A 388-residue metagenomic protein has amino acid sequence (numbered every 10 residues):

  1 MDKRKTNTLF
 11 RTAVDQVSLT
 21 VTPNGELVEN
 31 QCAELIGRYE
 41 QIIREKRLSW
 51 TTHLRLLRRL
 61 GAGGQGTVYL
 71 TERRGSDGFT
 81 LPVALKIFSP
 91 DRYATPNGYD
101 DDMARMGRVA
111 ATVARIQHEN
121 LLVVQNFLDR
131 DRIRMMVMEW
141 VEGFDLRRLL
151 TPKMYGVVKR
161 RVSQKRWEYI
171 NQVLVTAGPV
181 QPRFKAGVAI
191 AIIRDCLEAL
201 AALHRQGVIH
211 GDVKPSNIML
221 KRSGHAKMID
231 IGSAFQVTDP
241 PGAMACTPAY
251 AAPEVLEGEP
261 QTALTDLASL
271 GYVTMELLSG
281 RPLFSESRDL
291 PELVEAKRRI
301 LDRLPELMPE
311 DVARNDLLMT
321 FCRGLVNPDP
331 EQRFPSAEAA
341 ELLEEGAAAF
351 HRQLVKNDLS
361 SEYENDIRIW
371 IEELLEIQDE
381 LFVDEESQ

Functional and structural regions predicted by a protein language model:
P96-R115: AlphaC helix of the eukaryotic protein kinase fold
F127: Activation-segment/catalytic-loop signature of the eukaryotic protein kinase fold
D131-D145, L149: Conserved short submotifs of the Hanks-type protein kinase catalytic core that shape the nucleotide-binding pocket
I192-I193: Activation segment signature within eukaryotic-like protein kinase domains
H204-P215, L220: Catalytic-loop of the protein kinase fold
P328-Q332, E338-Q353: Terminal C-lobe "cap" of eukaryotic-type protein kinase domains
H351-Q388: Regulatory extensions appended to serine/threonine kinase catalytic cores
